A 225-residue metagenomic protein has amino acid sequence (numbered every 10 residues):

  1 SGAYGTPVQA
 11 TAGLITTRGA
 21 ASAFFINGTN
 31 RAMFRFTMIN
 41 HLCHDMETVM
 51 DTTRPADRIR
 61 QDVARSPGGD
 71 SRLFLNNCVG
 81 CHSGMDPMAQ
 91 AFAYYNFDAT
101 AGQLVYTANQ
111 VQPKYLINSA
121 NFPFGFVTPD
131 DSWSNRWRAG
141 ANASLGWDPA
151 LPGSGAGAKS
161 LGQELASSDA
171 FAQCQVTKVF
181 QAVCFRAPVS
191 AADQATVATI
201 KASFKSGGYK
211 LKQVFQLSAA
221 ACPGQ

Functional and structural regions predicted by a protein language model:
S1-M88, A166, A170, F180-V183 (+2 more regions): Extended surface/linker regions that mediate inter-domain or inter-protein docking in multi-component redox
I15, L42, F92-Y95, A99-Q103 (+4 more regions): Aromatic-residue detector
R54-N76, G80-S167: Primarily the internal scaffold of c-type cytochrome electron-transfer domains, especially repeated/multiheme c-type
G140-A220: C-terminal capping alpha-helices of c-type cytochrome domains
